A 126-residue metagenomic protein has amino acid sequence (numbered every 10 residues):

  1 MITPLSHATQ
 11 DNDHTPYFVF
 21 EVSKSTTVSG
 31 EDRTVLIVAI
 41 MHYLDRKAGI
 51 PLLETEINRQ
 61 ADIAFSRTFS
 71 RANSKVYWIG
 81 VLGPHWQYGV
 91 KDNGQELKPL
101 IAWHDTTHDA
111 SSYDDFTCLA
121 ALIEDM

Functional and structural regions predicted by a protein language model:
M1-Y77, H85-Q87, D92-M126: A short, conserved, highly charged catalytic patch centered on acidic carboxylates
L82: Charged, structured surface patches that assemble and position nucleic-acid processing machinery
